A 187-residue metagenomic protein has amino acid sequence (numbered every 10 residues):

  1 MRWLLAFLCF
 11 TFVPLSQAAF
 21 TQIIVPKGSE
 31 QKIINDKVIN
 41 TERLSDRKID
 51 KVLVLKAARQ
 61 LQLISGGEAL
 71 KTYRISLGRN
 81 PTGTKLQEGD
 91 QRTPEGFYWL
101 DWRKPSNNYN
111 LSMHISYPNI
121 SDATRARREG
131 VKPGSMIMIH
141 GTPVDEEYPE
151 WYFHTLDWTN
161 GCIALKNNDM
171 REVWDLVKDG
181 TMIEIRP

Functional and structural regions predicted by a protein language model:
M1-L4: Positively charged n-region of N-terminal signal peptides that target proteins for export
A6-P14: Bacterial N-terminal signal peptides
A19-V38: A general sequence property marking short-to-moderate contiguous segments in secreted/outer-membrane adhesion
I34-K51, K56-A57, L77-D101, I120-R125 (+1 more regions): N-terminal post-signal-peptidase region of extra-cytosolic proteins
K48-D50, A57-Q60, K71, P94-G96 (+4 more regions): Envelope-exposed proteins and targeting segments
E68-N80: Short Gly/aromatic-enriched secondary-structure transition segments
W102-P187: Exported/periplasmic cell-wall-interacting domains
